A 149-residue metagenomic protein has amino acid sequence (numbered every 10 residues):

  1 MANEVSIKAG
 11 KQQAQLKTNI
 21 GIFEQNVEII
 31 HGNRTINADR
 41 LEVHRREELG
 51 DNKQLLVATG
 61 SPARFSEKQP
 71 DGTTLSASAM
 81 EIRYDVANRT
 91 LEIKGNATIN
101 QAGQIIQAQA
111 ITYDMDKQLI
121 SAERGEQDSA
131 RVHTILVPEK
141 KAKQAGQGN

Functional and structural regions predicted by a protein language model:
M1-N149: Mature-chain termini and adjacent capping regions
